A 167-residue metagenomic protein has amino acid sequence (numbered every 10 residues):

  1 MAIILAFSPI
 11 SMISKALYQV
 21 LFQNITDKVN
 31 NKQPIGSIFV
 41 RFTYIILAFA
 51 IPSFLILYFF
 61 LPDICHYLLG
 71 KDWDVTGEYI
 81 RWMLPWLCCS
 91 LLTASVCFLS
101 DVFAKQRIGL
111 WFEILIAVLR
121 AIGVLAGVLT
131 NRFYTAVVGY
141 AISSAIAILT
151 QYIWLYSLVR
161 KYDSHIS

Functional and structural regions predicted by a protein language model:
M1-F7, D74-G77, V138: Interfacial/gating helices of multi-pass transporter permease domains
A2, A6-N30, L99-V102: Helix-loop junctions and terminal segments of transmembrane helices in multi-pass membrane transport/translocation
M12, F54-F59, Y67, A121-A126 (+1 more regions): Membrane-embedded alpha-helical segments of multi-pass transporters/permeases
Q33-A48, I56-F59, G77-I80: Interfacial transmembrane-helix starts/ends
V40, G77, Q106-R107, F133-Y134: Residues that define the loop-to-transmembrane-helix transition and helix capping in multi-pass membrane transporters
F59-C88: Interfacial segments at transmembrane-helix termini and the short loops linking adjacent helices
P85-L115, L155: Membrane-interface junctions at transmembrane-helix termini in multi-pass inner-membrane proteins
A117-L149, S157: Membrane-interface helix-loop junctions in multi-pass transport and translocation proteins
